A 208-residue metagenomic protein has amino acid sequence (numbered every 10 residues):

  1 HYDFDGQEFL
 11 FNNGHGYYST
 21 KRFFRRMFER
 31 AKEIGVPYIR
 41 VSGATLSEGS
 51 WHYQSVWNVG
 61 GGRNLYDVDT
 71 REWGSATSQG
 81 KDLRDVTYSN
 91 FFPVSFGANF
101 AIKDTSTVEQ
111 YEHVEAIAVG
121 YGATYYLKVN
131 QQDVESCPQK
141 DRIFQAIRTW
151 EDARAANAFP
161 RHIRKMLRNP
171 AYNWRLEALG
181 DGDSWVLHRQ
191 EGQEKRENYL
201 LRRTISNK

Functional and structural regions predicted by a protein language model:
H1-D5, F23-V41, T204-K208: Secondary-structure-rich domain cores
H1-H15: Active-site groove signature of glycoside hydrolases
N12-K21, W51-V56: A short acidic (Asp/Glu
Y17-A31, T107-V114, K140-W150: Well-ordered, non-membrane alpha-helical segments in soluble/globular domains
R26, D69, A76, F91-S95 (+4 more regions): Generic signature of intrinsically disordered, low-complexity segments enriched in small/polar residues
E29-C137: Glycan-recognition surfaces
I117, Y121-K208: Carbohydrate-binding surfaces of carbohydrate-active enzymes
